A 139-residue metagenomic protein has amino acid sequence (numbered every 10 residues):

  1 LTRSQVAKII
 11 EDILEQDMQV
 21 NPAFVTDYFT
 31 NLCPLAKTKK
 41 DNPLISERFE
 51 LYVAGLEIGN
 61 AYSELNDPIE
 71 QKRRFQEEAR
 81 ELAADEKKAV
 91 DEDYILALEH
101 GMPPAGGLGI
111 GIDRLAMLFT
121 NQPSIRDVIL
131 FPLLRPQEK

Functional and structural regions predicted by a protein language model:
L1-L56, F75-M102: Metal-assisted phosphate- and nucleotidyl-transfer catalytic regions
R3-A7, Y62-K72: Generic detection of long, well-ordered alpha-helical segments
V25, A61, L108-G111: Hydrophobic, well-ordered secondary-structure elements that form the walls of internal hydrophobic environments
F29-L32, K40-N42, L56-I58, S63-L65 (+3 more regions): Short, glycine-/Ser/Thr-/acidic-enriched flexible segments
P68-T120, I125-K139: Active-site pocket scaffolds in enzymes
